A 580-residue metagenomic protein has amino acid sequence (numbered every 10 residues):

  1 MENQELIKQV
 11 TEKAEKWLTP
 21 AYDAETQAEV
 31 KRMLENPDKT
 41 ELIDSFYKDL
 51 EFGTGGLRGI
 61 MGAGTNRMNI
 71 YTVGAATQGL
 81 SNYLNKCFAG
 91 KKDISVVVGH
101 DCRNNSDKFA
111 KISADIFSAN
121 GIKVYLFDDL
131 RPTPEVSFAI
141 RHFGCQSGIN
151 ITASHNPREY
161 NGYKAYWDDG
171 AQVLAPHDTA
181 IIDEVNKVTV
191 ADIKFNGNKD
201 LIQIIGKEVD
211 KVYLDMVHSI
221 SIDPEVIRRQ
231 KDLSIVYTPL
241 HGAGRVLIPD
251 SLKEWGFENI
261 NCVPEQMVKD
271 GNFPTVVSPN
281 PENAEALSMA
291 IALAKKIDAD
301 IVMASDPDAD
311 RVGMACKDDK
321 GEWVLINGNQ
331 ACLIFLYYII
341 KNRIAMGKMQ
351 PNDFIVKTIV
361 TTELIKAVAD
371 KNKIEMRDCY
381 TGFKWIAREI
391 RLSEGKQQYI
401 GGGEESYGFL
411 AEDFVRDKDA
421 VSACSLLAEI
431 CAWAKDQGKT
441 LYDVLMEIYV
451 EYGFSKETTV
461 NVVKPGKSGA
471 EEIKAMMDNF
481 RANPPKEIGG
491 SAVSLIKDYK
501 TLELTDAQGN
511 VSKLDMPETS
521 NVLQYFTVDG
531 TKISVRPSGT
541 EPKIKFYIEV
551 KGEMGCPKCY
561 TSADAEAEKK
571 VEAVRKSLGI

Functional and structural regions predicted by a protein language model:
Q4-S113, Q203-D232, A243: An N-terminal, well-structured beta->alpha segment
W17, A21, E25, E41-S45 (+3 more regions): Gly/Ser/Thr-enriched, mixed-charge loops and adjacent short helices that form phosphate/oxyanion-binding elements
F46-N66, A153-N156, I235, P239-S251 (+4 more regions): Conserved phosphate/anionic-ligand binding catalytic regions in large, soluble enzymes, centered on
V97-Y160, E258-G313: N-terminal small/polar loop signature for handling phosphorylated ligands or for N-terminal nucleophile
F109-F117, Y160-W167, D310-G328, I365: Short Gly/Thr/Asp-enriched flexible loops that form oxyanion-binding sites at enzyme active sites
Y166-K194, N329-N352, K357-A367, A420: Glycine-rich phosphate-binding loop plus the immediately following alpha-helix
K295, A299-I301, E322-V324, N342-R536 (+3 more regions): Phosphate-binding and adjacent anionic-ligand microenvironments
